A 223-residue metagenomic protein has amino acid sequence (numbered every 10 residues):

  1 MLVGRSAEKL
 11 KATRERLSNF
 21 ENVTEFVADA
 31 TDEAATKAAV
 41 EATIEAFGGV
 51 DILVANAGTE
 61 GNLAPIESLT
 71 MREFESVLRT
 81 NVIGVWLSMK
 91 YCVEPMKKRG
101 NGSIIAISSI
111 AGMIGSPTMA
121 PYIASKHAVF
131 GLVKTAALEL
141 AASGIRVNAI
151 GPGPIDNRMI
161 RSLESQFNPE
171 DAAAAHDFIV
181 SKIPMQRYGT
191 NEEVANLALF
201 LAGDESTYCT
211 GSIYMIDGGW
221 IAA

Functional and structural regions predicted by a protein language model:
M1-A12: Conserved glycine-rich Rossmann-like NAD(P)H-binding loop of the short-chain dehydrogenase/reductase
A64-I66, T70-E75, I179: Substrate-binding pocket helix/loop in short-chain dehydrogenase/reductase
W86-M89, R187-I216, I221: C-terminal substrate-recognition "lid" of short-chain dehydrogenase/reductases
M89, S125, V133: Active-site helix of classical SDR
S109: Residue(s) in the substrate-gating loop at a strand-loop-helix junction that position the organic substrate next
F130, V147, P152-Q166: Short, flexible catalytic-loop segment of classical short-chain dehydrogenase/reductase
A141, R146, C209-G211: Short, small/polar-rich loop/turn modules that mediate ligand/substrate recognition or access, typified
